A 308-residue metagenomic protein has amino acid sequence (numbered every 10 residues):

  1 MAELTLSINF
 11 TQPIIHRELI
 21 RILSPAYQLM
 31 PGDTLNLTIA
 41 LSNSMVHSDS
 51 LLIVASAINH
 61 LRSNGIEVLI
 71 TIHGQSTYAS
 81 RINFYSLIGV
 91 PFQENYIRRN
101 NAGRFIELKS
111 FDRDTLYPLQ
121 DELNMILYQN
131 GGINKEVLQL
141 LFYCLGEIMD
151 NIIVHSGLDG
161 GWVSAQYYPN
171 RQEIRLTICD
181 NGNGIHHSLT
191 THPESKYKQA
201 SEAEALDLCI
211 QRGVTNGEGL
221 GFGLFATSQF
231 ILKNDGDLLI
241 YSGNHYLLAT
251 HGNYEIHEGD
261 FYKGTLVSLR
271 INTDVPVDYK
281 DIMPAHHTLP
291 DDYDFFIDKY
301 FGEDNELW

Functional and structural regions predicted by a protein language model:
M1-M30, G89, E94-I97, Y197 (+2 more regions): Flexible, glycine-/charge-rich segments associated with ATP-binding catalytic modules
N9-G89: Amphipathic alpha-helical interaction surfaces in cytosolic regulatory modules
M45, L123-G146: Conserved short strand/loop->alpha-helix "switch" segment adjacent to the catalytic nucleotide/phosphoryl-transfer site
A55-A57, K135-N170, S228-F230: Conserved ATP-binding N-box helix of the HATPase_c
G103-I133, H192-R212, Q229: Helix-loop-beta hinge of the Bergerat
Q172-L176, T265: Short beta-strand element(s) in the Bergerat
D180: Acidic ATP/Mg2+-coordinating residue in the GHKL
N183: Glycine-rich G1-box
